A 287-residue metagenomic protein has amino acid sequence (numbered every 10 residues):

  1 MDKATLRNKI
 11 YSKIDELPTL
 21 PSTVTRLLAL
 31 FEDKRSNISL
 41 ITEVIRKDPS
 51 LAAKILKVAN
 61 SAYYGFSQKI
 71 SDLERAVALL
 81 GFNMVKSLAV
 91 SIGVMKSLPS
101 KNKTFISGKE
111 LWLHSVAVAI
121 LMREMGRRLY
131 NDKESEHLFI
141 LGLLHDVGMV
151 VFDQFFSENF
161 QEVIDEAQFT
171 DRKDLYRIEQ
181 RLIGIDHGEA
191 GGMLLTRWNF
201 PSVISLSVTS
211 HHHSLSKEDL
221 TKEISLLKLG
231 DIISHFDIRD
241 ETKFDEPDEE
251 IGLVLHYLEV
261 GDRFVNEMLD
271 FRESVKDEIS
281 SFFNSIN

Functional and structural regions predicted by a protein language model:
M1-D146, V150-E162, Q168-D171, L175-D248 (+1 more regions): Conserved alpha-helical "signature site" that marks functionally important helical segments or helix/loop junctions
M1-K9, G252-N287: Terminal helices and disordered tails flanking the catalytic cores of nucleotide-processing hydrolases
